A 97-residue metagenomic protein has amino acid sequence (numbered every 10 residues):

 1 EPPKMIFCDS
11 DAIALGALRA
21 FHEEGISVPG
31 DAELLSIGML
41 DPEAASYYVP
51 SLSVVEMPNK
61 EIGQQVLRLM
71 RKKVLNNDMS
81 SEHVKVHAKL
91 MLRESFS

Functional and structural regions predicted by a protein language model:
E1-S97: Flexible loop/turn connectors
